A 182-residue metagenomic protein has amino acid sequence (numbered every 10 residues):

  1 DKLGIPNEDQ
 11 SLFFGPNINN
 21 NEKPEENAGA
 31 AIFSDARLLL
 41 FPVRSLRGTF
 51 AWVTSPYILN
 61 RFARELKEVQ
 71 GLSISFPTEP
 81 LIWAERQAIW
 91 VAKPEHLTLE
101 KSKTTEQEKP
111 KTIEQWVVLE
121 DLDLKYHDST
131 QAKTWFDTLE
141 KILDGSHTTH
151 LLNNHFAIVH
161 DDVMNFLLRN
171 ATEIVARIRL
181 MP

Functional and structural regions predicted by a protein language model:
D1-P182: Basic, Gly/Ser/Thr-rich N-terminal segments that form RNA-phosphate-binding interfaces in CRISPR RAMP
